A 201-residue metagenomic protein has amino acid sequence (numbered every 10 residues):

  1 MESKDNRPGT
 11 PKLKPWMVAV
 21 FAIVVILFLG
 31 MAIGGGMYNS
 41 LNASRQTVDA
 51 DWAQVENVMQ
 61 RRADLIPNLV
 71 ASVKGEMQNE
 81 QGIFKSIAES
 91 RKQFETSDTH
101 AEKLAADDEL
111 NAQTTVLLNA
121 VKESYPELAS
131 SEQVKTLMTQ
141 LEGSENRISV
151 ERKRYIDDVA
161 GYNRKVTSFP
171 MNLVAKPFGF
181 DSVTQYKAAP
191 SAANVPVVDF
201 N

Functional and structural regions predicted by a protein language model:
M1-N201: A helix-centric hydrophobic-segment signal that preferentially recognizes long, alpha-helical stretches used
